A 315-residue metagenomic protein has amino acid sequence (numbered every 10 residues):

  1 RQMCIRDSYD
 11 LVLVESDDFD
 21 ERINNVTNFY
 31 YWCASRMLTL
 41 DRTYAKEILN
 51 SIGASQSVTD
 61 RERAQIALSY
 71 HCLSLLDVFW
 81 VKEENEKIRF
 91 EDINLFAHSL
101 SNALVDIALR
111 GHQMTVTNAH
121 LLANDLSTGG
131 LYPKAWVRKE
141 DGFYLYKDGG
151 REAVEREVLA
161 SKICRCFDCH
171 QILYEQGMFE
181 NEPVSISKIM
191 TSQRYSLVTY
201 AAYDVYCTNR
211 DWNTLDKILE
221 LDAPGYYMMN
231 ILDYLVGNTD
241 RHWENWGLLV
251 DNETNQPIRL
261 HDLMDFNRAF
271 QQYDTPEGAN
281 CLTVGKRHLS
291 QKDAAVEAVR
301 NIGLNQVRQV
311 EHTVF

Functional and structural regions predicted by a protein language model:
Q2, R6-I231, L235-G237, L249-F315: Phosphate/dinucleotide-binding and metal-coordinating scaffold of catalytic cores in nucleotide-dependent enzymes
H242, G247-V250: Conserved protein-kinase catalytic-loop segment immediately C-terminal to the catalytic Asp of the HRD motif
